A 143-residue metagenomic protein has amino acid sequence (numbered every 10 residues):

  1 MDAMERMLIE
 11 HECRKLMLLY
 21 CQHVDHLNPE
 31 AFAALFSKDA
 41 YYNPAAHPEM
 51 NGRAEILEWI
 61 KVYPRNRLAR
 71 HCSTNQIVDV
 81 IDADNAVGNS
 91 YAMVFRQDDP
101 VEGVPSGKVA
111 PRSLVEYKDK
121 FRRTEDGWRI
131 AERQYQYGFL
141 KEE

Functional and structural regions predicted by a protein language model:
M1-H26, E30, A34, K38: Short, low-complexity N-terminal intrinsically disordered segments enriched in polar/charged residues
K15, S73, E116: Short, conserved clusters of charged catalytic residues that mark active-site and nucleotide-handling motifs
L19, E55-E58, E116: Alpha-helical elements of Rossmann-like donor-binding domains used by nucleotide-donor carbohydrate transfer enzymes
V24, F36, A92-V94, Q134-Y137: Short beta-strand segments enriched in hydrophobic/aromatic residues within well-folded beta-rich domains
P29-D98: A solvent-exposed, acidic/Ser-Thr-rich amphipathic alpha-helical stretch
R67-R70, G107-S113: A generic structural micro-feature
N85-V87, R112-E143: Short beta-strand edge/turn micro-motifs at domain boundaries
P100-K108: Short, surface-exposed loop/helix-turn segments at secondary-structure junctions that function as lids/hinges flanking
